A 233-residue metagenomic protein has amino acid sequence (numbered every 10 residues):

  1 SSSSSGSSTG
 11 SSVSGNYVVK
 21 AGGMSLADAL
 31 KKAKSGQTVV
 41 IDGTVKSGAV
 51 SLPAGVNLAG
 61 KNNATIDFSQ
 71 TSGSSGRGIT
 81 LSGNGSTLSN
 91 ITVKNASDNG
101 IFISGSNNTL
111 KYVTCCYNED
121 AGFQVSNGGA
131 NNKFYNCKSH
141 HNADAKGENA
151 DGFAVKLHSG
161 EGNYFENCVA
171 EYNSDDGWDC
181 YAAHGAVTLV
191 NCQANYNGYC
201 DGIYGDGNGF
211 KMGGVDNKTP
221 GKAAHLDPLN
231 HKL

Functional and structural regions predicted by a protein language model:
S1-S14: Ser/Thr/Gly/Pro-rich low-complexity, disordered linker/stalk segments of secreted and cell-surface proteins
S12-D42: Acidic Gly/Asp/Thr-rich repetitive segments characteristic of extracellular carbohydrate-active and adhesion proteins
G15, Q37, G48, A54-V56 (+14 more regions): The right-handed parallel beta-helix/beta-solenoid scaffold, focusing on the short coil/turn and N-cap positions
K20-G22, S47-A49, V56-D98, A143-D144: Right-handed parallel beta-helix/beta-spiral solenoid domain characteristic of secreted/periplasmic
V40-S47, S51, Y112-F134, V169-G198: Generic detector of contiguous secondary-structure segments
N57-K61, S86-S89, N108-Y112, G129-Y135 (+3 more regions): All-beta strand scaffolds that present successive hydrophobic residues in beta-strands
G60-N62, K138-A143, Q193-Y196: Short, small-residue-rich loop/turn micro-motifs
Q70-T80, N95-F102, Y117-S126, H141 (+4 more regions): Extracellular beta-strand/beta-solenoid scaffold signature
